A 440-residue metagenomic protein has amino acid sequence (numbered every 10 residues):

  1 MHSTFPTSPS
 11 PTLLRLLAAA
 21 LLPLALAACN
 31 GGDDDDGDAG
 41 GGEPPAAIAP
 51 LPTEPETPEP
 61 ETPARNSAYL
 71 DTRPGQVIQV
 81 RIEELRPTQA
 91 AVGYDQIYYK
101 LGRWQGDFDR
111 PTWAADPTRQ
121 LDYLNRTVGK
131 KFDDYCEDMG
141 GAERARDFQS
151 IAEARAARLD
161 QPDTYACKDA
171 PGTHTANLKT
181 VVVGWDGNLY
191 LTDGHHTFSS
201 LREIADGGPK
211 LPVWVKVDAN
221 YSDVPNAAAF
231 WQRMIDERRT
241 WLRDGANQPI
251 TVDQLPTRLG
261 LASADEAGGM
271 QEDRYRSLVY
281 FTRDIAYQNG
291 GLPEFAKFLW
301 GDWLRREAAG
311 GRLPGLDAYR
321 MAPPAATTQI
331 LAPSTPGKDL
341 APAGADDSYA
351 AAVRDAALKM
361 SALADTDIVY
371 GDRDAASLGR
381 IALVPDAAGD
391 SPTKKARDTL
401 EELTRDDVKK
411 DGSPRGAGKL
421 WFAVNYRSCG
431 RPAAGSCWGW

Functional and structural regions predicted by a protein language model:
H2-L17: Bacterial N-terminal signal peptides that target proteins for export
A18, D193: Hydrophobic (often cysteine-bearing) scaffold residues that line and stabilize catalytic clefts of nucleotide/cofactor
L22: Flavin (primarily FAD) cofactor-binding/catalytic cores of flavoenzymes
A25-A28: C-terminal motif of bacterial Sec signal peptides marking the signal peptidase cleavage site
N30-D33: Bacterial signal peptide processing site
D35-D38: N-terminal propeptides/low-complexity segments immediately following signal peptides in secreted or periplasmic proteins
P45-A46: Acidic, proline-/serine-/threonine-rich low-complexity intrinsically disordered repeat tracts
P50-G172, A176-L189, H196, R202-W440: Surface-exposed, charge/polar-rich loops and edge strands
